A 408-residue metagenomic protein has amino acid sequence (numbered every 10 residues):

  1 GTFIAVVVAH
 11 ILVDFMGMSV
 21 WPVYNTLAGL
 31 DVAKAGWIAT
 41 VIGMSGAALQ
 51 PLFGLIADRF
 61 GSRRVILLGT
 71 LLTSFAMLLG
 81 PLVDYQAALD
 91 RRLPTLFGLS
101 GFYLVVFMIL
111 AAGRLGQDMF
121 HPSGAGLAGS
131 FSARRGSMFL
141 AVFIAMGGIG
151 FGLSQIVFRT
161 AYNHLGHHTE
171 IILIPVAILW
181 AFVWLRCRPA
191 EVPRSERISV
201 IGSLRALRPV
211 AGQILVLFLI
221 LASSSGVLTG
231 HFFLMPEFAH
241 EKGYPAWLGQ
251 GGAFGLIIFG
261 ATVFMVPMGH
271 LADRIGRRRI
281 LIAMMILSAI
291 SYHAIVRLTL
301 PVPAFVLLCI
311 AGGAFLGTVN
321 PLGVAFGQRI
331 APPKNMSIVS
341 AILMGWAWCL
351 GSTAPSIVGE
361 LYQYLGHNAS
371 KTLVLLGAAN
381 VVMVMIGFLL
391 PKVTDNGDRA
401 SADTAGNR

Functional and structural regions predicted by a protein language model:
V20-W21, G212-T262: Extracytoplasmic gate region of multi-pass secondary transporters
W37-L55, G255-P267: Central cavity-lining transmembrane alpha-helices of secondary-active solute carriers, predominantly the Major
A48-A87, A272-I275: Conserved MFS/SLC helix-loop-helix module at the cytosolic interface between two early adjacent transmembrane helices
L71-L99, L287-T299: C-terminal ends and interior cores of transmembrane alpha-helices in multi-pass membrane transporters/permeases
I109-A145: Cytoplasmic helix-loop-helix junction between adjacent transmembrane helices in 12-TM secondary transporters
P175-E196, V384-P391: C-terminal membrane-cytosol helix-exit motif in multi-pass small-molecule transporters
R278-G323: C-terminal transmembrane helical hairpin of 12-TM major facilitator-type secondary transporters
I330-L365: A late C-terminal transmembrane helix in Major Facilitator Superfamily
